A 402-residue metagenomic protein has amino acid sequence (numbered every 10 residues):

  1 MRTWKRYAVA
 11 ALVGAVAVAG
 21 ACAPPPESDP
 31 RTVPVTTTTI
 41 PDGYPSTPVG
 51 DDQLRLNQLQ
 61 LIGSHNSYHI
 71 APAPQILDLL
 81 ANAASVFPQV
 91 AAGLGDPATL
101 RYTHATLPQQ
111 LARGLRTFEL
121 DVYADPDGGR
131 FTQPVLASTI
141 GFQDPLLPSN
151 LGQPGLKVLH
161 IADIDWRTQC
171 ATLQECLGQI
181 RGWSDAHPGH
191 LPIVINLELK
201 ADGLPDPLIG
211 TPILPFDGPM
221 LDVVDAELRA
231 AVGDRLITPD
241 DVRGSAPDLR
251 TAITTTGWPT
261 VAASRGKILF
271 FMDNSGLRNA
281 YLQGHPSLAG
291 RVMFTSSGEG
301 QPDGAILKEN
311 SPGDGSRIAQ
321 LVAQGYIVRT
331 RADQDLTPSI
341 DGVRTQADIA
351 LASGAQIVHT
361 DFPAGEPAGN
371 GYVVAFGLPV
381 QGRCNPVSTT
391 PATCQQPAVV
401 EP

Functional and structural regions predicted by a protein language model:
M1-A11: Bacterial N-terminal signal peptides that target proteins for export
T3, A19-A21, D127: A ubiquitous, low-specificity "background" feature that marks scattered single residues across proteins without
A10-A19: Bacterial N-terminal signal peptides
V18-P34: C-terminal region of N-terminal signal peptides and the immediate post-cleavage residues of exported proteins
R31-P402: Catalytic cores of phosphodiester-bond hydrolases, prominently lipid phosphodiesterases
